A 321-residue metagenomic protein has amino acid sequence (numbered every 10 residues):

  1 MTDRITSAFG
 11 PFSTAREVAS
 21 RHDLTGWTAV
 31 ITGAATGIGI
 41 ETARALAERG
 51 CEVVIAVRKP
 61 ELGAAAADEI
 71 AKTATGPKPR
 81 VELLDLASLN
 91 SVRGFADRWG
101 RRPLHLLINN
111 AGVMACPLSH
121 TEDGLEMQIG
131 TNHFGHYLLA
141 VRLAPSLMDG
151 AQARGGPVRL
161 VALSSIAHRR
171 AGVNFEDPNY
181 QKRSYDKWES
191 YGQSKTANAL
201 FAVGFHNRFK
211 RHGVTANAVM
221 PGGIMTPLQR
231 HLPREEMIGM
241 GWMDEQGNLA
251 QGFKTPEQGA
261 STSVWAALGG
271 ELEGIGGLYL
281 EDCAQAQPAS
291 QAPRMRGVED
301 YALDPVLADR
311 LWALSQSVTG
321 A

Functional and structural regions predicted by a protein language model:
D3-I238, W242, S317-A321: Rossmann-fold NAD(P)H-dependent dehydrogenase/reductase core
T6-F9, S194, W242-P293, L303-D309: C-terminal helical subdomain
I55, L84, Q251, D300-L303: Pocket-edge positions in alpha/beta enzyme catalytic cores
A66, F201, G259-T262, L311 (+1 more regions): Alpha-helical packing segments of well-folded alpha/beta enzyme cores
E299-A321: C-terminal amphipathic/interface module of NAD(P)-dependent oxidoreductases and related NAD-binding regulators
